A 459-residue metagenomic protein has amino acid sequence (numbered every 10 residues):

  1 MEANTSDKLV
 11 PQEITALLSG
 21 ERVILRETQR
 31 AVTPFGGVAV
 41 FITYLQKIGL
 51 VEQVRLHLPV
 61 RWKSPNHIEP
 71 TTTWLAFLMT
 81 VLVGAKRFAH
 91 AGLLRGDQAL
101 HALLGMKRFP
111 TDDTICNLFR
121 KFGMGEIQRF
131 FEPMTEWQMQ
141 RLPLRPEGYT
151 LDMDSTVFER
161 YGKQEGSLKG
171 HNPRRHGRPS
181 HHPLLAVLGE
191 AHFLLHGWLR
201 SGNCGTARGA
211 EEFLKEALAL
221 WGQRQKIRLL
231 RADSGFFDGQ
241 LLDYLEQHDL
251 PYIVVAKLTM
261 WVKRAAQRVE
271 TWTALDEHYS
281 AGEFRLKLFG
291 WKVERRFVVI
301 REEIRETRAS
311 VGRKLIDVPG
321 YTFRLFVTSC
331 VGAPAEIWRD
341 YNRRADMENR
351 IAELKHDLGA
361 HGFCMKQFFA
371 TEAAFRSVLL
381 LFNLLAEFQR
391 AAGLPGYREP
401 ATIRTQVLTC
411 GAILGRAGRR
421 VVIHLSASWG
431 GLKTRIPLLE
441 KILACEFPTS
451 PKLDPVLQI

Functional and structural regions predicted by a protein language model:
M1-G205, A210-Q223, A412-I459: Dynamic "connector" segments at or just before major functional cores
E2-N4, K8-V23, E27, P251-G359 (+1 more regions): An anionic, glycine-rich sequence signature occurring as long contiguous blocks
A31-V32, K63-T72, I316, M365-F375 (+1 more regions): Structural motif
Y44, A76-F77, A91, T111 (+9 more regions): Short, conserved catalytic/metal-binding motifs centered on acidic residues
Y44, A91, D276, P334-F388: Short amphipathic alpha-helical "interface-anchor" segments enriched in bulky aromatics
Q98-H101, F158-R160, F193, N203-C204 (+8 more regions): Flexible loop/turn segments at secondary-structure boundaries
S201-W261: Domain-level cores of phosphate- or acyl-group-handling catalytic modules
H361-W429: Basic, amphipathic alpha-helical segments enriched in Lys/Arg and hydrophobic/aromatic residues
